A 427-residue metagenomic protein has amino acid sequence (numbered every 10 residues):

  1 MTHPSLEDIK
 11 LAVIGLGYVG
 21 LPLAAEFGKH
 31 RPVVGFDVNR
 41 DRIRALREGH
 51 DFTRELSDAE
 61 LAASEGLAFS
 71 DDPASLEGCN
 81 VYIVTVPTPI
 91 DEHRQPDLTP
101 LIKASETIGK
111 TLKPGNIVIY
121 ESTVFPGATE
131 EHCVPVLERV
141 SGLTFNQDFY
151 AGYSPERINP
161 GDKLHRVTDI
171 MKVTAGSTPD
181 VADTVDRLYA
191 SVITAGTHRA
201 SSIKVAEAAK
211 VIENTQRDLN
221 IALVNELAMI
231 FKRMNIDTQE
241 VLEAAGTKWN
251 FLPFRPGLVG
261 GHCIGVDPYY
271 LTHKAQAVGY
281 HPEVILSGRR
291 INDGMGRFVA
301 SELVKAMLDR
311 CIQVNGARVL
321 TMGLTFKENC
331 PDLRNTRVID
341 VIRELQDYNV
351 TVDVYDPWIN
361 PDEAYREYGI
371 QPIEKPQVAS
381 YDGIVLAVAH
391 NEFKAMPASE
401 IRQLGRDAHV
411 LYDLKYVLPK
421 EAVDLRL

Functional and structural regions predicted by a protein language model:
M1-L427: Structural/interface elements that position substrates and couple domains in central-metabolism enzymes
